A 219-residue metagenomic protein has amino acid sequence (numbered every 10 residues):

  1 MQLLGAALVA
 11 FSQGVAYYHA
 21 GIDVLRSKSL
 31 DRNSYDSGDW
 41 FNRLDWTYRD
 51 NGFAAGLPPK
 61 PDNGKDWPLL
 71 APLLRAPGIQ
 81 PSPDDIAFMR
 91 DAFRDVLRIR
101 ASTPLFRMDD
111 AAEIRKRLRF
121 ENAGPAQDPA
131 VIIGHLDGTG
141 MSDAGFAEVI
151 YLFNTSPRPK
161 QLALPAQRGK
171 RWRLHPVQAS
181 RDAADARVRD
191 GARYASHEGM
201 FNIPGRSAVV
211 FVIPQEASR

Functional and structural regions predicted by a protein language model:
M1-I150, T155-W172: Loop/helix patches that line or flank the sugar-binding groove of alpha-linked glycan CAZymes
Y48-F53, R75-P77, S180-A186, G205-S207: Short C-terminal domain-edge/linker segments immediately following a structured domain
P129-V131, A186, F201, V210: Residue-level marker of intrinsically disordered, low-complexity segments enriched for small/polar residues
F153-S156, P165-Q167, V177-A179, R206 (+1 more regions): Short, loop-centered acidic/histidine patches that primarily coordinate divalent metals
K170-R171, A184, S218-R219: A short local loop/turn or secondary-structure capping micro-motif enriched for an aromatic residue
P176-S196: Solvent-exposed beta-strand/loop surfaces of large extracellular or lumenal domains
G191-R219: C-terminal beta-strand-rich structural cap/linker in extracellular carbohydrate-active enzymes
